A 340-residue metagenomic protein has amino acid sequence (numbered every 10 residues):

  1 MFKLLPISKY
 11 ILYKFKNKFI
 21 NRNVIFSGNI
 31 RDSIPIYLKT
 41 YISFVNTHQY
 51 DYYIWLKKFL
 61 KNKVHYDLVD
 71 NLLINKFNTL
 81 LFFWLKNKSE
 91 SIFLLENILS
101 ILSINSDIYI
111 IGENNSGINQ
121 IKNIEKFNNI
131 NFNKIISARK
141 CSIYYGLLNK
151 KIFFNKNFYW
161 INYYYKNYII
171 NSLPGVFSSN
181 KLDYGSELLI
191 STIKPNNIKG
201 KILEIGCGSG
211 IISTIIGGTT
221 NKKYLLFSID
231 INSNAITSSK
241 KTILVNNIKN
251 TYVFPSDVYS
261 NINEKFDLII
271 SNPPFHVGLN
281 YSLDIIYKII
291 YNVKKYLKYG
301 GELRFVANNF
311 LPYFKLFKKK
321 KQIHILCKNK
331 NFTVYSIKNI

Functional and structural regions predicted by a protein language model:
K3-N62, Y184-I262, L268-S271, V277: Conserved SAM/SAH cofactor-binding pocket of Class I
H48, E113, D230-N234, Y281 (+2 more regions): Short beta->alpha hinge that forms the Motif I/post-I loop of the SAM-binding pocket
L68-N75, S260-E264: Short amphipathic alpha-helix with an adjacent loop that forms part of the alpha/beta core around
F77-W84, F266-P274: Short SAM/SAH-binding signature in class I
I92-I104, Y287-Y299: A short glycine-rich, Lys/Arg-flanked "PGG" loop and its adjoining helix->strand segment in the class I
N105-N114, G300-A307: Conserved beta-strand signature within the Rossmann-like core of class I S-adenosyl-L-methionine
N128-N157, P312, L316, K320-I340: Active-site capping/gating segments
R139-K199: SAM-dependent Rossmann-like transferase core, predominantly class I methyltransferases with a strong bias toward
